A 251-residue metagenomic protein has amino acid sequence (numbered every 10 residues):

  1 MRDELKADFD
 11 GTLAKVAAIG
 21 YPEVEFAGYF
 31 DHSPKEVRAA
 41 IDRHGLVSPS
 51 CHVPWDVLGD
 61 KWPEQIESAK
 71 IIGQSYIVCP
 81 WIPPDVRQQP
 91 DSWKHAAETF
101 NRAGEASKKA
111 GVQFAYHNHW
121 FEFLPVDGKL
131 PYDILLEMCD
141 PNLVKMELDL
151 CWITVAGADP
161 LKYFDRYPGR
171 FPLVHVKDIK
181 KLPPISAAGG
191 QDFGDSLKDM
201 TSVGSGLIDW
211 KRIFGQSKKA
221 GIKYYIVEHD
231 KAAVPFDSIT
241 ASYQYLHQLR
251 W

Functional and structural regions predicted by a protein language model:
M1, E25-A27, P49-H52, V78-P80 (+4 more regions): A cross-family glycoside hydrolase active-site/sugar-binding cleft signature
M1-Y76, K145, Q244-W251: N-terminal pre-domain/capping segments
R2-A7, E23-E36, V53-K61, P84-Q88 (+5 more regions): Acidic-and-aromatic substrate-binding clefts and catalytic sites of carbohydrate-active enzymes
G11-K15, E36-A39, R43, P63-I71 (+6 more regions): Alpha-helical scaffolding segments of alpha/beta enzyme cores, especially the outer helices of TIM-barrel or partial
V16, V24, I41, A69 (+7 more regions): Conserved, mostly hydrophobic/aromatic
E23, F30, W55-M146, F236: Active-site acidic/histidine proton-transfer and metal-coordination neighborhood in alpha/beta enzyme cores
V24, K109-L207: Acidic/histidine-rich catalytic cores of soluble enzymes
S186, S202, Q216, K231-W251: Aromatic-rich peripheral "rim/lid" segments of glycoside hydrolase catalytic domains that contact and position glycan
